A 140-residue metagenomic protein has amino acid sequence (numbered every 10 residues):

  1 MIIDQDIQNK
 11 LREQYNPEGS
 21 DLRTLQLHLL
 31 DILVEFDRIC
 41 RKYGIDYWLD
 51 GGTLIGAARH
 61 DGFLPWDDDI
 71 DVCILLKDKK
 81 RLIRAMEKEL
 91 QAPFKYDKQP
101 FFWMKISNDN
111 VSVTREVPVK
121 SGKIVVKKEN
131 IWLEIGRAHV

Functional and structural regions predicted by a protein language model:
M1-Q5, Y43: Conserved oxyanion/phosphate-binding beta-strand-loop segments in alpha/beta enzyme cores
I7-N9, Q14-R41, M86-H139: Conserved catalytic core of two-metal-ion nucleotidyltransferases
G19-L27, L64-C73: The substrate-binding groove and active-site-proximal loops of carbohydrate-active enzymes, especially glycoside
D37-I70, K79: Active-site nucleotide-donor binding segment shared across nucleotidyl transfer reactions
G51-T53, I74-D78, N110, R137: Short, flexible loop/turn elements at secondary-structure junctions
K80-R84: Short, conserved charged micro-motifs
